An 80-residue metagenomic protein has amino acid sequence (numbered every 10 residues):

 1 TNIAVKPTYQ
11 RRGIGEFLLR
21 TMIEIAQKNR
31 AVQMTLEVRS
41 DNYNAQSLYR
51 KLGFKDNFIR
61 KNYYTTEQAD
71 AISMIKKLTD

Functional and structural regions predicted by a protein language model:
T1-P7, E37: Conserved acetyl-CoA binding element of GNAT-fold acetyltransferases
V5, R11-E24, S47-K51: Conserved acetyl-CoA-binding loop-helix of GNAT-fold acetyltransferases
G15, L19, D41-A45, N62-E67: Short glycine/proline-centered loop/turn elements that form peptide/ligand docking sites
A26-E37: Conserved GNAT acetyl-CoA-binding A-motif
E37, R50, K55-I72: Conserved catalytic-core motifs of GNAT/GCN5-like acyltransferases
S73-K77: Short C-terminal beta-strand
